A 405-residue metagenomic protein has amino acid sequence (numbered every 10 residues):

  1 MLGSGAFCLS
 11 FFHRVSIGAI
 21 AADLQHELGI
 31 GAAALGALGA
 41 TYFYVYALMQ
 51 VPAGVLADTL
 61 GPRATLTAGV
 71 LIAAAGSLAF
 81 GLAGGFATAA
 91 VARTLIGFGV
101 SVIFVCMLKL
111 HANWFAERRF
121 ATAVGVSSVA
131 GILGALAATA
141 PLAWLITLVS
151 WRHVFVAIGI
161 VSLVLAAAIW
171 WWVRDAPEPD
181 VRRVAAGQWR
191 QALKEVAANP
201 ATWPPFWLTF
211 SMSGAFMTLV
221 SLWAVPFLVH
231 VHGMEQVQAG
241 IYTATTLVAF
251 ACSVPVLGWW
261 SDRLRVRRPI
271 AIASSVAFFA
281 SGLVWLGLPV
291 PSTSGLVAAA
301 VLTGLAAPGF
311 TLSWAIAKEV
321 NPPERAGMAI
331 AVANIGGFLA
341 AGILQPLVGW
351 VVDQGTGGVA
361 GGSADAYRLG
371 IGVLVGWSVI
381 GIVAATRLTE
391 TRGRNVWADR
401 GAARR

Functional and structural regions predicted by a protein language model:
I17-G18, P200-V254, A341-G349: Extracytoplasmic gate region of multi-pass secondary transporters
G29, G61, L82-T88, A116 (+3 more regions): Helix-breaking motifs and short loop linkers at transmembrane-helix boundaries and internal kinks in secondary membrane
L48-A87: Conserved MFS/SLC helix-loop-helix module at the cytosolic interface between two early adjacent transmembrane helices
M49-G61, S253-V266: Helix-to-loop junctions at the C-terminal end of transmembrane segments in multipass secondary transporters
T59-V70, D262-V276: Cytoplasmic membrane-interface "Motif A"-like loop-to-helix N-cap segments of 12-TM Major Facilitator Superfamily
A92-G131: Cytoplasmic helix-loop-helix junction between adjacent transmembrane helices in 12-TM secondary transporters
S127-D175: Helix-loop-helix hairpin linking two adjacent transmembrane segments in secondary transporters
R174-F206, A402-R405: Juxtamembrane intracellular "pre-TM" segments in multi-pass secondary transporters
